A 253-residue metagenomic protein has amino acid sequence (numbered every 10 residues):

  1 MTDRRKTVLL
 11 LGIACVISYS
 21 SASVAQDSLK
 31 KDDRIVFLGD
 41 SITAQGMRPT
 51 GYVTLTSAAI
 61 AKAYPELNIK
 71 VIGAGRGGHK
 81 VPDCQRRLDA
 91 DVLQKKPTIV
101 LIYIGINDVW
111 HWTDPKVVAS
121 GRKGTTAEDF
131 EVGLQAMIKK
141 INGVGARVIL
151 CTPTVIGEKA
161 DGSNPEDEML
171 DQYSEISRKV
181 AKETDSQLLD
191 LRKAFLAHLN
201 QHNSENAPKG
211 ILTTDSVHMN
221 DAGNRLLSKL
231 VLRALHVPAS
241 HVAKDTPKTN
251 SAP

Functional and structural regions predicted by a protein language model:
M1-L10: Bacterial N-terminal signal peptides that target proteins for export
T2, L29-K30, T54-K70, P82-A252: Alpha-helical cap/lid subdomain in secreted, periplasmic, or secretory-pathway luminal O-acyl-processing enzymes
L10-Y19: Bacterial N-terminal signal peptides
A22-A25: Boundary at the C-terminal end of the N-terminal hydrophobic targeting segment
D33-R48, G77-K80, V109: Catalytic nucleophile-elbow at a beta strand-turn-alpha helix junction centered on a G-D-S/GDSL motif, marking
F37-G39, G73, Y103: Active-site neighborhood of phospho(di)ester-bond hydrolases with catalytic His/Asp-centered motifs
A74-G77, T154: Short, solvent-exposed turn/loop segments enriched in Gly/Ser/Thr/Pro and often Arg
